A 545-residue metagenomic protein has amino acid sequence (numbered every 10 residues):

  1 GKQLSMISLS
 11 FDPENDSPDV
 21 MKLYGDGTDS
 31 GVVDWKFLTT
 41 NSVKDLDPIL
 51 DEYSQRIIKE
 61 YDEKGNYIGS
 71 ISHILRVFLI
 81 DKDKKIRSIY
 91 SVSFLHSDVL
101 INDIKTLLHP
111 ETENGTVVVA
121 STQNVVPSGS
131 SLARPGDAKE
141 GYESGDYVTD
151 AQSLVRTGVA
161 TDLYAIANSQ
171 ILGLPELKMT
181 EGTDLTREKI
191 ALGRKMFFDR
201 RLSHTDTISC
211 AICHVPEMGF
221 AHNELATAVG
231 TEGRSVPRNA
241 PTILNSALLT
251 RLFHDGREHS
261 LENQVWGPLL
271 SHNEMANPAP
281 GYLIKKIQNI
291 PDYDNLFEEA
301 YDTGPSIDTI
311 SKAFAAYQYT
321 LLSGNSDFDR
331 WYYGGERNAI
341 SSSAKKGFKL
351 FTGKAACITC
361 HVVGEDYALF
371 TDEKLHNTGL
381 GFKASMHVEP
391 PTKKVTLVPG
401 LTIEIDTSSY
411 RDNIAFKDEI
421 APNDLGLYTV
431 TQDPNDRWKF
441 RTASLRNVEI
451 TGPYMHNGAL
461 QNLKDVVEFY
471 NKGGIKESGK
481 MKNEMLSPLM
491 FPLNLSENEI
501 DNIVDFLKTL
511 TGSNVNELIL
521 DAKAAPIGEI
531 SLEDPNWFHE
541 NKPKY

Functional and structural regions predicted by a protein language model:
G1-I49: Structural microenvironment flanking redox-active thiols in thiol-disulfide oxidoreductases
S42-D103: Thiol/disulfide oxidoreductase modules built on the thioredoxin-like
S97-S128, T309, A313-D327: Non-globular targeting/processing and membrane-anchoring segments
S121-G267, D329-Q461, D465-E468, K476-M481 (+1 more regions): Short glycine/threonine-rich turn/loop motifs
P216, A316-G324, E468-K476: Glycine-rich, acidic and aromatic/proline-enriched surface loops and short helix-turn segments that act as binding
F253-G324: Residue microenvironments linked to proteolytic maturation and disulfide-stabilized extracellular modules
N471-N498, N502: C-terminal soluble interaction/assembly domains
